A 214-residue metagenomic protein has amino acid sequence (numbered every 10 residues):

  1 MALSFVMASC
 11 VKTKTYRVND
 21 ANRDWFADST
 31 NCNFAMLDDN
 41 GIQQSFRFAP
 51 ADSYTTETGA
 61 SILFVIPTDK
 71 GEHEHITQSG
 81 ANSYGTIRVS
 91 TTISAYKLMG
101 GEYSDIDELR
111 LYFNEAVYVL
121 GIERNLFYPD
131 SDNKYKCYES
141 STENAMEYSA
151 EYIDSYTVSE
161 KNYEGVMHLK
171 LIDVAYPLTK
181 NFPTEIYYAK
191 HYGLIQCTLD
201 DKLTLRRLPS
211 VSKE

Functional and structural regions predicted by a protein language model:
M1-A2: Sec-dependent signal peptide recognition, specifically the positively charged N-region followed immediately by
V6-S9: C-terminal motif of bacterial Sec signal peptides marking the signal peptidase cleavage site
V11-E214: Conserved functional acidic sites
